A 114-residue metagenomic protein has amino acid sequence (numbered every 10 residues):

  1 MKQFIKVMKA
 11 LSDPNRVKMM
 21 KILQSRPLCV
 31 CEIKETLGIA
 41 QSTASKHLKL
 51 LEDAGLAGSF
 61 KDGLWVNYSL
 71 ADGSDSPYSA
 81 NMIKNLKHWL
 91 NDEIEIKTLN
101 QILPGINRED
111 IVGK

Functional and structural regions predicted by a protein language model:
M1-L11, L56, M82, D110-G113: N-terminal leader segment of winged-helix/HTH proteins
K2-T43, K49, W65-S74: N-terminal helix-turn-helix DNA-binding core of bacterial DNA-binding proteins
P14-V17, C29, A57, I96 (+1 more regions): A general structural signal for well-ordered secondary-structure junctions
L37, G55-S59, S79: Alpha-helical interaction segments
D53-D62, S69-L70: Beta-hairpin "wing" of winged helix-turn-helix
D75-K114: Amphipathic alpha-helical dimerization/coiled-coil segments that flank or bridge DNA-binding/regulatory modules
